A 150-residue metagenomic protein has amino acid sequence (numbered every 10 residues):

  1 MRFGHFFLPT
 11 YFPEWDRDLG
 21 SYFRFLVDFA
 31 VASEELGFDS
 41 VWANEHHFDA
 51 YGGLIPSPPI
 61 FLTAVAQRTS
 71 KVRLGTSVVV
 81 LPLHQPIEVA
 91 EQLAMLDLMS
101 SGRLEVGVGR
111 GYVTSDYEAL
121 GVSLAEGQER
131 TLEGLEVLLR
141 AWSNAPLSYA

Functional and structural regions predicted by a protein language model:
M1-R68, V72-R73: N-terminal beta1-alpha1-beta2 module of alpha/beta enzyme domains
H5, T76, V106-V108: Structural beta-sheet core signal
L8-T10, H46, V79-L81, G109-G111: Active-site beta-loop-alpha junctions enriched in small/polar residues
Y11-E14, H46, S77, D116-S123: Short amphipathic alpha-helical segments at helix-loop
F12, A50, L83, V113-S115: Flexible, glycine-rich phosphate/dinucleotide-binding loops and adjacent beta-alpha linkers at cofactor/substrate
R17, S21, H84, E126: Short, surface-exposed alpha-helical recognition segments that flank or form part of ligand/macromolecule-binding
D49-G53, V79-Q85, L124: Glycine-rich "substrate-gating" loop/helix at the edge of Rossmann-like oxidoreductase active sites
Q85-A150: Internal, glycine-rich beta/alpha segment that forms the wall or movable "lid" of small-molecule/cofactor binding
